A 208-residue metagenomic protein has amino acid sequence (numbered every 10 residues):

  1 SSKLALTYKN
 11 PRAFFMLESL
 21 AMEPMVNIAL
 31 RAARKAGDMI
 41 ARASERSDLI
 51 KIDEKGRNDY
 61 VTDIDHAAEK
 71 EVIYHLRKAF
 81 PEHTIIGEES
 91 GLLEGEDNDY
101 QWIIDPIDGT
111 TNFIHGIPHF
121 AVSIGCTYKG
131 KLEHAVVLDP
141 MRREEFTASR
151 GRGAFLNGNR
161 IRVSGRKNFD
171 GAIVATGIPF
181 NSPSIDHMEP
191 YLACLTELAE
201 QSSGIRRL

Functional and structural regions predicted by a protein language model:
A5-L6: Intrinsically disordered, low-complexity segments enriched in serine/proline and basic residues
F15-I107: N-terminal subdomain of lithium-sensitive/metallo-dependent phosphomonoesterases centered on the IMPase/IPPase/PAP
I40, D65, L76, T110 (+3 more regions): Residue-level signal for inorganic ion chemistry
E96-N157: DPxDG-like acidic metal-binding loop motif
R162-L208: An extended, acidic
